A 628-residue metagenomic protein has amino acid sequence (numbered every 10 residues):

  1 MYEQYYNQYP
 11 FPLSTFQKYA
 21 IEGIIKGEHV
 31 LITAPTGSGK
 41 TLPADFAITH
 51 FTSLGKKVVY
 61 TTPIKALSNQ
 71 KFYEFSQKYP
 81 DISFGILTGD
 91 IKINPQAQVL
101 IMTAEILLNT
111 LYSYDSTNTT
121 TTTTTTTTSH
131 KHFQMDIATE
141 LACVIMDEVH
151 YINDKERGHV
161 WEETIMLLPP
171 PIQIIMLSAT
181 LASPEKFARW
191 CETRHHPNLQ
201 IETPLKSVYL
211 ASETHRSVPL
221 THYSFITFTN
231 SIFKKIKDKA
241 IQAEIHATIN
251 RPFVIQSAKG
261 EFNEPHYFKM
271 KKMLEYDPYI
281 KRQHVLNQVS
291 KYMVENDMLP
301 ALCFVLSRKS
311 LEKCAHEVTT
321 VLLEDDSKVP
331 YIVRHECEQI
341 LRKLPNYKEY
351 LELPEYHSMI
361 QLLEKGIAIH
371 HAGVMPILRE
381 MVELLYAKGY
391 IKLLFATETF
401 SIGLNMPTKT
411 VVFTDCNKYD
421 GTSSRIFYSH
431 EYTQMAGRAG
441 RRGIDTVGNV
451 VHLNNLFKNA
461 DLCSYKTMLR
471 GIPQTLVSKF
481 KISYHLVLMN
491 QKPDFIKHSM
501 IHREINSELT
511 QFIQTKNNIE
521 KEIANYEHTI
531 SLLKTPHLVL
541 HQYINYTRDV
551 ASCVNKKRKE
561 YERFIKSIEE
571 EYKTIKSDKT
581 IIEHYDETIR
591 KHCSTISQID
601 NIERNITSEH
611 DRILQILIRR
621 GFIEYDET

Functional and structural regions predicted by a protein language model:
M1-S14: N-terminal pre-Walker A segment at the start of P-loop NTPase domains
F11-N118, S129-H196, P204-S217, F225 (+2 more regions): Conserved P-loop/Walker A NTP-binding site and adjacent catalytic elements of P-loop NTPases
T61, N69, S76-I86, L286-N287 (+8 more regions): Conserved C-terminal RecA-like helicase domain
Q96-Y112, K365-R379, L385-N405: Conserved two-lobed SF2 helicase motor
E105, E148-H150, I391, F400 (+2 more regions): Conserved Walker B
M166, Q173-I175, T180-R189, H195-E317 (+1 more regions): Conserved interdomain linker/interface between the two RecA-like ATPase lobes of SF2 helicase motors
E364, A368, G373, L384-I391 (+1 more regions): Non-catalytic terminal extensions of ATP-dependent helicases
M406, T410-Y419, R425-Y465: Conserved segment of the helicase C-terminal RecA-like domain
